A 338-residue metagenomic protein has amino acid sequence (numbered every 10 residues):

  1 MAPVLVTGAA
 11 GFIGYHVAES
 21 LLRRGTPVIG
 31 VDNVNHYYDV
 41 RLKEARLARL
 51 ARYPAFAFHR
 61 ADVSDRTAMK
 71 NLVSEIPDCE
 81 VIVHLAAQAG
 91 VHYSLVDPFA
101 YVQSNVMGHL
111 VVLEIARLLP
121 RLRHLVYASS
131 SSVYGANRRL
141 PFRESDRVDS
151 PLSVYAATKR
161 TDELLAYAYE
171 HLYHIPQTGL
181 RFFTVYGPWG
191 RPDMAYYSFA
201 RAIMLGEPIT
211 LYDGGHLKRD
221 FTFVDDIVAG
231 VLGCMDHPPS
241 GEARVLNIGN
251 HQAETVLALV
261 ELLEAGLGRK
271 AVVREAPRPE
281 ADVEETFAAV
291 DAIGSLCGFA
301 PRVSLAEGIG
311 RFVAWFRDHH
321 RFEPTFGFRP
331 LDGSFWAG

Functional and structural regions predicted by a protein language model:
M1-V185, F299, W315, H319 (+1 more regions): N-terminal Rossmann-like NAD(P)+-binding domain of SDR-like oxidoreductases, especially those catalyzing
G8, F12, D149, S153 (+6 more regions): Amphipathic alpha-helical recognition patches that constitute DNA-binding helices
H16, R41-A45, K70-N71, Y93-V96 (+4 more regions): Generic recognition of short, well-ordered alpha-helical segments
S20, V111, I203-G338: C-terminal substrate-binding subdomain of Rossmann-fold SDR/epimerase-dehydratase oxidoreductases
Y38, G135, G187, R219 (+1 more regions): Generic structural signal for helix capping and beta-alpha/helix-loop junctions
K43, N137-P141, V154, L164-M235 (+2 more regions): NAD(P)-dependent short-chain dehydrogenase/reductase
V63, R147, G187, H216 (+1 more regions): Residues that form or immediately flank small-molecule/cofactor binding pockets and catalytic motifs
T67, A89, G190, E254-T255 (+1 more regions): Short alpha-helical
